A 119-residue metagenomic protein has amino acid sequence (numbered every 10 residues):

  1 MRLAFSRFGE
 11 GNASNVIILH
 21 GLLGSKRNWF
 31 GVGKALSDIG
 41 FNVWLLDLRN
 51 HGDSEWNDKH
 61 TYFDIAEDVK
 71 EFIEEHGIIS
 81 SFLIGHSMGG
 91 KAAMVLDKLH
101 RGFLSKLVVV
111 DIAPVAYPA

Functional and structural regions predicted by a protein language model:
L3: Glycine-rich phosphate/pyrophosphate-binding loop shared by adenosine-nucleotide-utilizing enzymes
S6-E55: Conserved HGGG/HGGXW glycine-rich cap/lid loop of the alpha/beta-hydrolase fold
E10, E75-G77, R101: Alpha-helix termination/capping residues and helix-transition junctions
G21, D68, V110-A113: Conserved acidic functional residues
F30, K70, M94-K98: Short, hydrophobic alpha-helix immediately C-terminal to the catalytic nucleophile
D38, N42-W44, L48-I84, M88: Active-site loop/oxyanion-hole signature of alpha/beta-hydrolase fold enzymes
I79-P118: Conserved hydrolase catalytic core segment
